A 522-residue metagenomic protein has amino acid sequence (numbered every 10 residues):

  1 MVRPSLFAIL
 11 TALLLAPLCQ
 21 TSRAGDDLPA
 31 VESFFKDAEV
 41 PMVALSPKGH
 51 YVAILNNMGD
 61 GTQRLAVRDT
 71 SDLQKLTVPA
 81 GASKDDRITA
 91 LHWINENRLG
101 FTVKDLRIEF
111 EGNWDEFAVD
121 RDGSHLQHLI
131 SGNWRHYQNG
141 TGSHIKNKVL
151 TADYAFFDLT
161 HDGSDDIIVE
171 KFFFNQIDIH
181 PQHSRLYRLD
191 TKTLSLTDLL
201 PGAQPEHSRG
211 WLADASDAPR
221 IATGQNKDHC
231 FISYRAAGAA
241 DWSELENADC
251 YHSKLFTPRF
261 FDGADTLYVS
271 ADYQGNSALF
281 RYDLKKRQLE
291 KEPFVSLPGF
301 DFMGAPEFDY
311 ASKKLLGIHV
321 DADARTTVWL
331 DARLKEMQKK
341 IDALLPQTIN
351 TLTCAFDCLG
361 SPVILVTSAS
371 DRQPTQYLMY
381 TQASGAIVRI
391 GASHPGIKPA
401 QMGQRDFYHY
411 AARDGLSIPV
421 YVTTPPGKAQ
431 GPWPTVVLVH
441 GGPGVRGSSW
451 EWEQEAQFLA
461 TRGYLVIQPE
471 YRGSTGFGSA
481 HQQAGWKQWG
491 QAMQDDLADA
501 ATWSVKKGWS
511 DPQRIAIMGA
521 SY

Functional and structural regions predicted by a protein language model:
M1-I9: Bacterial N-terminal signal peptides that target proteins for export
A8-P17: Bacterial N-terminal signal peptides
I9, A24-V363, D371-Q373, Y380: Beta-propeller folds
C19-T21: N-terminal signal peptide c-region/cleavage motif recognized by signal peptidases
R209-L212, I318, T327-K428, Q454-A456 (+2 more regions): Non-catalytic accessory segments flanking enzyme active sites
V320, A369, L438-G442: Glycine-rich His-Gly loop
I397-Q513, M518-A520: Cap/lid segment of the alpha/beta-hydrolase catalytic domain
